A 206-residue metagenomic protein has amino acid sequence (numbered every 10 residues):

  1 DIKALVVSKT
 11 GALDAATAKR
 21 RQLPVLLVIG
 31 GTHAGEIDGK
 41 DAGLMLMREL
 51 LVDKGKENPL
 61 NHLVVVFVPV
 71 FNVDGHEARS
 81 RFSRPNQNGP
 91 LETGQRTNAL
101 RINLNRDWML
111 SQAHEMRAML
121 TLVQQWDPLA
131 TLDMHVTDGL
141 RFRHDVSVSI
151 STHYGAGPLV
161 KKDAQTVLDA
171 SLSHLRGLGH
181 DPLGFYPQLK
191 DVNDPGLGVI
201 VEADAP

Functional and structural regions predicted by a protein language model:
D1-A4, H76-R79, N193-G198: Short, solvent-exposed polar/charged micro-motifs at secondary-structure junctions
D1-L13: A short loop-to-beta-strand scaffold at the N-terminal edge of the catalytic core in hydrolase folds
S8, K19-I29, I37-T166, L172-G177 (+1 more regions): Active-site/substrate-binding loop(s) of hydrolase catalytic cores
A15-K19, I200-A203: Short glycine-biased active-site loop of nucleotidyltransferases that positions the nucleotide triphosphate and helps
H33: Conserved phosphate/anionic-ligand binding catalytic regions in large, soluble enzymes, centered on
P182-P206: Hard-cation-handling environments
